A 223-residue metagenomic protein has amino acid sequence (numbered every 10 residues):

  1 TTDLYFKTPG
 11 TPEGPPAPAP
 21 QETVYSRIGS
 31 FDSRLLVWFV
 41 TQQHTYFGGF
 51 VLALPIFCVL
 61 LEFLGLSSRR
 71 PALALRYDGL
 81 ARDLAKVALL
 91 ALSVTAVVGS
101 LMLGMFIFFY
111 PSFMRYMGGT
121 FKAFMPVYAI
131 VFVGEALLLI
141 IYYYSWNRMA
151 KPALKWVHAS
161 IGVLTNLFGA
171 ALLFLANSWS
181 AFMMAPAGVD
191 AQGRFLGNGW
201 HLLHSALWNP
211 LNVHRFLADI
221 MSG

Functional and structural regions predicted by a protein language model:
T1-G223: Polytopic transmembrane helical bundles with strong interfacial aromatic enrichment
